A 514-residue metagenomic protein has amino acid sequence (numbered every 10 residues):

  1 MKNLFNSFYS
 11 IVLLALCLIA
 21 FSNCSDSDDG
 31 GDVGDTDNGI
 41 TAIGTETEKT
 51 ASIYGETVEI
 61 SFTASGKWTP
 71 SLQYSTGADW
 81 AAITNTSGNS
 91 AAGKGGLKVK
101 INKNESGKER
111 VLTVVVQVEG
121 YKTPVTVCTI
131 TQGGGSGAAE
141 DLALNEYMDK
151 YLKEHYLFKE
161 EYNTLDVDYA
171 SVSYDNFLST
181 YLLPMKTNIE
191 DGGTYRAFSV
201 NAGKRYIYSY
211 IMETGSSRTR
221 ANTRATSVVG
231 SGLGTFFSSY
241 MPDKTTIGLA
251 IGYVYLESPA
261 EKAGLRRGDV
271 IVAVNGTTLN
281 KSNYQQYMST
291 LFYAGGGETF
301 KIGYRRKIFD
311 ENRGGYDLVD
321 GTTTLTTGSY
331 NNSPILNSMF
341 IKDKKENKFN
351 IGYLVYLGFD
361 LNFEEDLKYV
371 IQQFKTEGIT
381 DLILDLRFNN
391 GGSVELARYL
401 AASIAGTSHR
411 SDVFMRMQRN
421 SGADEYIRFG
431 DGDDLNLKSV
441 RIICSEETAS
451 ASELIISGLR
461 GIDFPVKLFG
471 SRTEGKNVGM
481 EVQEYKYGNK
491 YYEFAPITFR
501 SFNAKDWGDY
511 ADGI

Functional and structural regions predicted by a protein language model:
K2-L4, I11-E46, Y121-L142: Bacterial Sec-dependent N-terminal signal peptides
G39, T63-K98: Surface-exposed binding patches on compact interaction domains or structured appendages
K49-Y54: Short, solvent-exposed loop/linker segments at the N-terminal edge of repeated beta-sheet extracellular domains
L97, G107-G120: A short beta-strand micro-motif common to beta-rich folds, especially ectodomain repeats
N102-E109, A294-G296: Surface-exposed, short loops/turns at beta-strand junctions within beta-sandwich domains
V118-T126, G315-D320: Short, exposed coil/turn segments at beta-strand boundaries within extracellular/luminal domains
S136-D381: Flexible, low-complexity junctional segments that flank or bridge functional domains
S333, G391-I442, E447, E481-V482: Gly/Ser/Thr-rich loop/hinge elements
